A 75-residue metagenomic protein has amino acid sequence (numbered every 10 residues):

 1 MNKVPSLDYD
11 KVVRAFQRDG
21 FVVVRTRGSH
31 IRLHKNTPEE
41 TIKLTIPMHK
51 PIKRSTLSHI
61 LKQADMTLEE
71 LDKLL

Functional and structural regions predicted by a protein language model:
M1-R27, P38: N-terminal first-folded block
K3-S6, T45, P51, K73: Residue-level preference for alpha-helix termini and adjacent loops
R14-F16, I42, D65: A ubiquitous, low-specificity "background" feature that marks scattered single residues across proteins without
V23-H59: A short, structured beta-strand/loop element
K50-L75: C-terminal structural segments of small proteins and small subunits
